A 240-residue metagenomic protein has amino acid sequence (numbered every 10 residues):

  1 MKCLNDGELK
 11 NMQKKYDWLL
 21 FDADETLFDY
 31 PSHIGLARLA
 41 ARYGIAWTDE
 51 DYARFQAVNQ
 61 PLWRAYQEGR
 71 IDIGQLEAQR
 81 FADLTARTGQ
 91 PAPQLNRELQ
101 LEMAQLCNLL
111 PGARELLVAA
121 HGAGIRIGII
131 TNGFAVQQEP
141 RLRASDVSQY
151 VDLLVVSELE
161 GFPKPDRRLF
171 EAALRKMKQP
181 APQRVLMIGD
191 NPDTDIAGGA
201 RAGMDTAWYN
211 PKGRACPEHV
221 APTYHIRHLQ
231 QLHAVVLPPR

Functional and structural regions predicted by a protein language model:
K2-L19, A46, E50, V118-H121 (+1 more regions): Asp-based, Mg2+/Mn2+-dependent phosphohydrolase catalytic module
L9-A57, R87: Active-site neighborhood of HAD-like aspartate-dependent phosphohydrolases
D29, I129-T131, W208: Hydrophobic residues in well-ordered beta-strands that form the structural core
H33-A41, G74, A78-A82, A135: An amphipathic alpha-helix signature
G44-R54, T85-E98, Y150, A181-P182: Short, surface-exposed acidic
P61-E98: A metal-dependent, Asp-based hydrolase signature
G74-Q75, P93, R97-I129: Short, acidic loop-to-helix structural element flanking the phosphoryl-transfer center in phosphate-processing enzymes
